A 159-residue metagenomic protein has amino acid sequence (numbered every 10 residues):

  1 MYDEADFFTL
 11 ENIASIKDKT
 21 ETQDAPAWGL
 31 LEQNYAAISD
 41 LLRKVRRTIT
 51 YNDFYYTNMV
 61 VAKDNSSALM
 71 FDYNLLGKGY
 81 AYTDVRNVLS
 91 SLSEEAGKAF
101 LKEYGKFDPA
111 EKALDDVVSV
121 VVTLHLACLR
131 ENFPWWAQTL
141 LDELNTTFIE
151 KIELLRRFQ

Functional and structural regions predicted by a protein language model:
M1-N52, R157: An alpha-helical support segment within catalytic cores of ATP-dependent transferases
Q23-P26, N65, E95, P109-A110 (+1 more regions): Alpha-helical structural elements of signaling/regulatory helical domains
D24-A27, L89, A137-L144: Residue-level preference for long, well-ordered alpha-helices that form the structural scaffold of enzyme catalytic
W28-L31, G97, N145-F148: A structural signal for well-ordered alpha-helical scaffolds and beta->alpha junctions
F54-Y56: A phosphate-binding catalytic loop at a beta-strand-loop-alpha-helix junction that coordinates phosphoryl groups
A62-E103, F107-P109: Active-site Asp-x-Gly
K102-Q159: Helix-rich C-terminal or lid/interface subdomains of diverse kinases
